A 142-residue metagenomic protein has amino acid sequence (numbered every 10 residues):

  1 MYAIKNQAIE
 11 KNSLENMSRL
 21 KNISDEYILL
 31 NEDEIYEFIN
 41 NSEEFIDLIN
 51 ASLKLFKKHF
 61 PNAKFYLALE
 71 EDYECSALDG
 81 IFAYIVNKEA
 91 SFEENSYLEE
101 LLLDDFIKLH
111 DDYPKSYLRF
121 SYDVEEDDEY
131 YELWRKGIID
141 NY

Functional and structural regions predicted by a protein language model:
M1-I28: Terminal low-complexity, intrinsically disordered regions
S24-I28, K57-F82: Short edge beta-strands and adjacent turn/loop segments
Y27-N40: A short, surface-exposed helix-loop junction/capping segment
E37-Y66: Short, well-structured hydrophobic secondary-structure segments
I49, L55, E70, I138-Y142: Contiguous interface-forming segments/domains that mediate binding rather than catalysis
D79-S91: Catalytic metal-binding acidic patch
E93-K115: Short, non-transmembrane amphipathic alpha-helical segments
H110-Y142: Catalytic "initiation/cleavage/transfer" segments centered on a nucleophilic residue and adjacent nucleic-acid-engaging
